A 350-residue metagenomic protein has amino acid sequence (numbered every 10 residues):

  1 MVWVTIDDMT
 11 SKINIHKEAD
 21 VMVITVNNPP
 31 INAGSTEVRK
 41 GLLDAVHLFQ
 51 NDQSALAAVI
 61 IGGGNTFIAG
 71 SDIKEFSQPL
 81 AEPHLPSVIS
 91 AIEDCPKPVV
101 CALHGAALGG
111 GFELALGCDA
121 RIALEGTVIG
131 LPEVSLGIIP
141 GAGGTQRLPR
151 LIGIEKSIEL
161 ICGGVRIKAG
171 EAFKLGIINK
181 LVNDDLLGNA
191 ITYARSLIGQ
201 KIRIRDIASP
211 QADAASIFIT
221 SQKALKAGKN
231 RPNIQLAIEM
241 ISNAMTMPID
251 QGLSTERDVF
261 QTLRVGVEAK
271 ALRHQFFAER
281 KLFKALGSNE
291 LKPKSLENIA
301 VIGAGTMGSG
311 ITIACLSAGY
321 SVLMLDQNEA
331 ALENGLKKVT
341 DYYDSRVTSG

Functional and structural regions predicted by a protein language model:
V2-I61, S90: Conserved CoA-thioester-binding segment of acyl-CoA-metabolizing enzymes
I6-V26, E113, G117, L160-V259 (+1 more regions): Amphipathic alpha-helical segments at domain termini/boundaries
S54, I61-A91, A107, S135-I138: Glycine- (often His-adjacent) and acidic-residue-rich active-site loop that binds/positions the CoA thioester
A91-L136, P140, G303-T312: Glycine-rich beta-to-alpha active-site loop
D119-G141, I178-I191, L325-E329: Gly/Pro- and small hydrophobic-enriched strand-loop and loop-to-helix capping segments that sit at the rims
T145-E155: Hydrophobic, secondary-structure "cap" segments at the distal end of domains
D258-K270: Long amphipathic alpha-helix in the N-terminal Rossmann-like dinucleotide-binding domain of NAD(P)-dependent
K292-G350: Phosphate-binding active sites in nucleotide-utilizing proteins
